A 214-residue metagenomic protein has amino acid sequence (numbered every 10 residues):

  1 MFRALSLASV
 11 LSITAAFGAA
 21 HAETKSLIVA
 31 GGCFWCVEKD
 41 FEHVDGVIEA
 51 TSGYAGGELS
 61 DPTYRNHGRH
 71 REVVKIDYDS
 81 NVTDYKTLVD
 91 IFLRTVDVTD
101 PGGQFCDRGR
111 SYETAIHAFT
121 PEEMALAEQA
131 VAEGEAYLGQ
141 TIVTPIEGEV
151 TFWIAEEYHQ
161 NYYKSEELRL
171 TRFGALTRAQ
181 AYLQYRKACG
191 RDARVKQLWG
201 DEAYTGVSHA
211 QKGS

Functional and structural regions predicted by a protein language model:
A4-A16: Bacterial N-terminal signal peptides
H21-S214: Flexible coil/turn and secondary-structure edge motifs
